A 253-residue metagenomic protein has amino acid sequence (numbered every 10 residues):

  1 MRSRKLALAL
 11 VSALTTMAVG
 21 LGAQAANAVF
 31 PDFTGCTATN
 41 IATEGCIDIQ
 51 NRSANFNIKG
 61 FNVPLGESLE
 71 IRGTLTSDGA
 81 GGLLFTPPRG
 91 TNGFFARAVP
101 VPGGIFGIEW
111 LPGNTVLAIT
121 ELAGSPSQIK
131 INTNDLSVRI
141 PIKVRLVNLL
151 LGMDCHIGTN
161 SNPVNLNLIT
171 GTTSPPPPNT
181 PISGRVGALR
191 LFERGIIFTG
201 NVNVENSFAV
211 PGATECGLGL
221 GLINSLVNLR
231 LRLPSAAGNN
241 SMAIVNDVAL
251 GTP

Functional and structural regions predicted by a protein language model:
M1-A28: Secretory targeting and sorting signals
N27-P253: Extracytosolic secretory-pathway proteins
